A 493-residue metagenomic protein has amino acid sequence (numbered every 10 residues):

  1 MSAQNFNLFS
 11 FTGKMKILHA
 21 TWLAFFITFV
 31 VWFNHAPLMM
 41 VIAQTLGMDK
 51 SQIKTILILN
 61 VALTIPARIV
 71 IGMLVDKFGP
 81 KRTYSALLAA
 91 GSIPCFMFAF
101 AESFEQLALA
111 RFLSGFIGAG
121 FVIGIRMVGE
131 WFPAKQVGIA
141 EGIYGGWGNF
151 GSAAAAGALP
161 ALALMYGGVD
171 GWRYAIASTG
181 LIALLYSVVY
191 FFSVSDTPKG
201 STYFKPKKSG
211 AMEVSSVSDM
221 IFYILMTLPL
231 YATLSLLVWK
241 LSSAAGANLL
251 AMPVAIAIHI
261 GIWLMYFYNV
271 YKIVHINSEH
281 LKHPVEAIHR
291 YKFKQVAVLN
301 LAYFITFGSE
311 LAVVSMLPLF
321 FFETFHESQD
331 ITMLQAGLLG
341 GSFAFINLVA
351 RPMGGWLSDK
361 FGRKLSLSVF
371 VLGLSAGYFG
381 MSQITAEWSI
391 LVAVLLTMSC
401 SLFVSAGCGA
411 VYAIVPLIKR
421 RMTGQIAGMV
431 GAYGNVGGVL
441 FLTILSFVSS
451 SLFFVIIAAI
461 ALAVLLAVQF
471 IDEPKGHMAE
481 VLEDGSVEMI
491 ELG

Functional and structural regions predicted by a protein language model:
K16-K50, P66, I71, A155 (+1 more regions): Extracytoplasmic
H35-P37, T227-I258, K294-A344: Extracytoplasmic gate region of multi-pass secondary transporters
G47, G79, F100-E105, I117 (+3 more regions): Helix-breaking motifs and short loop linkers at transmembrane-helix boundaries and internal kinks in secondary membrane
A89-E102, L372-E387: C-terminal ends and interior cores of transmembrane alpha-helices in multi-pass membrane transporters/permeases
A119-P133, S405-K419: Intracellular juxtamembrane helix-capping segments at the cytosolic ends of symmetry-related transmembrane helices
G138-A163, G428-F441: Glycine-rich segments within core transmembrane alpha-helices of 12-TM secondary carriers
L181-F204, P229-S243, H259-S278, V464-P474: C-terminal membrane-cytosol helix-exit motif in multi-pass small-molecule transporters
